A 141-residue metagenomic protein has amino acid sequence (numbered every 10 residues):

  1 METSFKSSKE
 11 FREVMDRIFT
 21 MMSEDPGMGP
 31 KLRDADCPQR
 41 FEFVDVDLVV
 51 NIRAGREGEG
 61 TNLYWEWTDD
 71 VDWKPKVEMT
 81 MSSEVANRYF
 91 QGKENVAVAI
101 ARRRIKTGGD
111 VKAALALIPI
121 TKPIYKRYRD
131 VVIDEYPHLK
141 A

Functional and structural regions predicted by a protein language model:
M1-A141: Feature captures hydrophobic
